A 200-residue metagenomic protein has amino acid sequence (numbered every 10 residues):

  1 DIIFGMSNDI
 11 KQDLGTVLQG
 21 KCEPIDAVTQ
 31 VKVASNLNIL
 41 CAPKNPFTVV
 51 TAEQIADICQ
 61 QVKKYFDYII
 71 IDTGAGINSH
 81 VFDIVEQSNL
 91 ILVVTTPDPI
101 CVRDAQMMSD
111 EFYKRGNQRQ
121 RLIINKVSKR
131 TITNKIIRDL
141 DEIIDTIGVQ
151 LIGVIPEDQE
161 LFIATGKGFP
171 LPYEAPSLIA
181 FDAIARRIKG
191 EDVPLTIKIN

Functional and structural regions predicted by a protein language model:
D1-K64, Q159-L171: P-loop/Walker-type NTP enzyme "switch/lid" segment
D9, K44-P46, G76, D98-I100 (+2 more regions): Conserved nucleotide-binding/hydrolysis micro-motifs of P-loop NTPases
N38, D67, N89, Q120 (+1 more regions): Conserved acidic residues
L40, K63-H80: Glycine-rich phosphate-binding loop used to anchor ATP phosphates in small-molecule kinases, encompassing both
C41-A42, V93-T96, I123-N125: Conserved beta-strand segments of the P-loop GTPase G domain that flank and frequently precede/overlap
N78-P99: Inter-motif core of Ras-like GTPase G domains
R103-N117: Conserved C-terminal guanine-recognition region of P-loop GTPase G domains, centered on the G4
K114-N200: C-terminal lobe/tail of nucleotide-utilizing enzymes
